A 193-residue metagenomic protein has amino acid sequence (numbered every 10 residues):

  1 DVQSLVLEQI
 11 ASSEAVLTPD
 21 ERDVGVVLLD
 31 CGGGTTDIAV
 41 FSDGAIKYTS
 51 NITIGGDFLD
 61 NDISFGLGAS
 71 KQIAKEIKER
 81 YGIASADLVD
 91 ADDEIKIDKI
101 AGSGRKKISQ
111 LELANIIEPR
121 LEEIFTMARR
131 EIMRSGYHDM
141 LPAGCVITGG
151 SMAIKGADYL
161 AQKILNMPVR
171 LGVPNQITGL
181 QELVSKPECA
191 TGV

Functional and structural regions predicted by a protein language model:
D1, I124, E131: Conserved phosphate-binding loops in N-terminal lobes of ATP-dependent enzymes of the actin/Hsp70/sugar-kinase
D1-L28, A45-K47, G56, L67-P119 (+3 more regions): Nucleotide/phosphate-binding catalytic cleft detector across ATP-hydrolyzing and phosphate-transferring enzymes
L28-T35, F41-G44, T53-D57, G149-M152: A short acidic Gly-Thr/Ser loop motif
T49-N51: Residue-level detector of high-confidence beta-strand sites
I83-S85, M140-I164: Glycine-rich phosphate-binding loops at beta-strand->alpha-helix junctions
I117-I124, E188: Phosphate/oxyanion-binding active-site loops and adjacent basic polyanion-contact surfaces
Q162-G192: Conserved phosphate-binding/catalytic loops in two-lobed NTP-binding clefts
